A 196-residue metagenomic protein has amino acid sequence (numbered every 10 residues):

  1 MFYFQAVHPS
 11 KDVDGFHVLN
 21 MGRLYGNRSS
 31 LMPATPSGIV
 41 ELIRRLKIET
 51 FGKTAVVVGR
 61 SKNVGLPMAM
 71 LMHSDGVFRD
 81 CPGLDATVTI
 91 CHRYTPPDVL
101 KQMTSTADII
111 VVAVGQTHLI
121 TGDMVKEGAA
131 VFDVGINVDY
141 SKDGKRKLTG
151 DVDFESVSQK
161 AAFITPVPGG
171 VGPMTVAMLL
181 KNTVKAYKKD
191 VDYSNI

Functional and structural regions predicted by a protein language model:
M1-G22, F132-S194: Rossmann-fold NAD(P)-binding glycine/threonine-rich loop
G22, N27-A130, D139, K145-K147 (+1 more regions): Glycine-rich phosphate/diphosphate-binding loop of Rossmann-like nucleotide-binding domains
D108, N195-I196: C-terminal interaction appendages of subunits in large macromolecular complexes
